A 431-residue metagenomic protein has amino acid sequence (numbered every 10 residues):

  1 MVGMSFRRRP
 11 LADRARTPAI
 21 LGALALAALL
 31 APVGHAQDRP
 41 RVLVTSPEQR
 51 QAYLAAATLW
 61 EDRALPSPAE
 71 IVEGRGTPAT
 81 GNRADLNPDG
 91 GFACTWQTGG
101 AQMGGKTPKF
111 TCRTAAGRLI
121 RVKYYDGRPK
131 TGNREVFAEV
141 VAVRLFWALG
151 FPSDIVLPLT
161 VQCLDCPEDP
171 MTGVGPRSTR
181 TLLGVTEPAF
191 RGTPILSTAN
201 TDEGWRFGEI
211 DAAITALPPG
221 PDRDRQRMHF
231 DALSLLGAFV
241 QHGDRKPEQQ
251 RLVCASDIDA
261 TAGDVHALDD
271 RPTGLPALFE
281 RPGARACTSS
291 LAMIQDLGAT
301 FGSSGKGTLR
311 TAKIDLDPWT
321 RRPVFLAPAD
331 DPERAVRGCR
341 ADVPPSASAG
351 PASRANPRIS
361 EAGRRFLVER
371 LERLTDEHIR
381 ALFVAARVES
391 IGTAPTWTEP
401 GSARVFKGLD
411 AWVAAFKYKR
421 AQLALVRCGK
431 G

Functional and structural regions predicted by a protein language model:
S5-L21: Bacterial N-terminal signal peptides that target proteins for export
A23, P32-Q97, T114, A385-G431: Regulatory N- and C-terminal appendages and interdomain linkers associated with kinase/kinase-like NTP transferase
N87-N200: Conserved ATP-binding subdomain of kinase catalytic cores across diverse folds
T114-A116, Y124-R128, A189-P194, S234-G243 (+2 more regions): Short, flexible loop/turn elements at secondary-structure junctions
D169-H242, S256-P276, A286: ATP-dependent phospho-/nucleotidyl transfer catalytic cores
K246-E248: Canonical protein kinase catalytic loop motif
Q250-L252: Hydrophobic residue at the +6 position relative to the catalytic HRD Asp in the kinase catalytic loop
D257-G431: C-terminal catalytic region of ATP-dependent kinase domains
